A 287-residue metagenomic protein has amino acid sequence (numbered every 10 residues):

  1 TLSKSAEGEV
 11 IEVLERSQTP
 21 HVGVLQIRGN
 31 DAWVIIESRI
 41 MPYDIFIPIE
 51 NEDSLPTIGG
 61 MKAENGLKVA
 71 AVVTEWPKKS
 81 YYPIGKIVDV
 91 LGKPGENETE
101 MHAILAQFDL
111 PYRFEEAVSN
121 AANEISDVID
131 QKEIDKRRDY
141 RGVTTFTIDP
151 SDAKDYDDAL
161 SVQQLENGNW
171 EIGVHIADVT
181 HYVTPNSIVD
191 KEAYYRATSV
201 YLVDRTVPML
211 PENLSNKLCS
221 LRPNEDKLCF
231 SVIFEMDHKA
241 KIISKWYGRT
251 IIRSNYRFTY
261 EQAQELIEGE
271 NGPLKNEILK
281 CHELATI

Functional and structural regions predicted by a protein language model:
T1-G173, T180-E225, Q264-E265, G272: Charge-lined substrate channels and their catalytic hotspots, especially those that engage the 3′ end of RNA
H175-A177, E235: Short beta-strand segments
V200-I287: Conserved catalytic alpha/beta cores of large enzymes that bind or transform nucleotide phosphates and polynucleotides
